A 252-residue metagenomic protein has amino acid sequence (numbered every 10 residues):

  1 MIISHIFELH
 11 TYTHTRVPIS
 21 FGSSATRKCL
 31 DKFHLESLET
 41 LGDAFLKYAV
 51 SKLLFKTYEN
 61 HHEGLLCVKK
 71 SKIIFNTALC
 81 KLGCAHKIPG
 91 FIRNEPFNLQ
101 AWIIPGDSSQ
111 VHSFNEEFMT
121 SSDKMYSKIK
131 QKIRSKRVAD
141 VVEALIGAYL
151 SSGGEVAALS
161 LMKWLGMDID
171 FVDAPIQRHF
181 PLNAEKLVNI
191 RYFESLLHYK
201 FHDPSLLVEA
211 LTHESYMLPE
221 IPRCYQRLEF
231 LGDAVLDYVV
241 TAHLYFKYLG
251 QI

Functional and structural regions predicted by a protein language model:
M1-I252: Double-stranded RNA-binding/processing signature
